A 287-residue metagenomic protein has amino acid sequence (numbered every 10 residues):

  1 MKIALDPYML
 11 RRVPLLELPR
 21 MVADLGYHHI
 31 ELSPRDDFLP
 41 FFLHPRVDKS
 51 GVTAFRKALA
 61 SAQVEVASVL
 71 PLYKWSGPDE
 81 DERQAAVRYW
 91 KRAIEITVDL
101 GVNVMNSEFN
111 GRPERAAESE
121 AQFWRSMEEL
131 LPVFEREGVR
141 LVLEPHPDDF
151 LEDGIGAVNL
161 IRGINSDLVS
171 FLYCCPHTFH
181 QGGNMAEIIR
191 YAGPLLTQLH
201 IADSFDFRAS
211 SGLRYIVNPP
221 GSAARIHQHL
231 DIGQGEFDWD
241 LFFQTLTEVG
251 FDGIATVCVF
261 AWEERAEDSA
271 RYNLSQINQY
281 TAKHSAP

Functional and structural regions predicted by a protein language model:
M1-I3, G26-H28, A60-A67, L100-N103 (+4 more regions): Short, well-ordered coil/turn segments that N-cap beta-strands
K2, H29, R125-E236, S285: Acidic/histidine-rich catalytic cores of soluble enzymes
L5, V22, I30, L59 (+7 more regions): Conserved, mostly hydrophobic/aromatic
D6-L10, S33-R35, P71-K74, N110-R112 (+4 more regions): Active-site beta-loop-alpha junctions enriched in small/polar residues
R12-V22, A85-E95, Q181-I189, W239: Short, acidic/polar
L16-E17, K57-A62, W75-Y173, D268 (+1 more regions): Active-site acidic/histidine proton-transfer and metal-coordination neighborhood in alpha/beta enzyme cores
L18-D36: Catalytic domains of carbohydrate-active enzymes, especially glycoside hydrolases
E31-R56, N110-R115: Glycine-rich, proline-tolerant flexible connector loops at the mouths of alpha/beta enzymes
